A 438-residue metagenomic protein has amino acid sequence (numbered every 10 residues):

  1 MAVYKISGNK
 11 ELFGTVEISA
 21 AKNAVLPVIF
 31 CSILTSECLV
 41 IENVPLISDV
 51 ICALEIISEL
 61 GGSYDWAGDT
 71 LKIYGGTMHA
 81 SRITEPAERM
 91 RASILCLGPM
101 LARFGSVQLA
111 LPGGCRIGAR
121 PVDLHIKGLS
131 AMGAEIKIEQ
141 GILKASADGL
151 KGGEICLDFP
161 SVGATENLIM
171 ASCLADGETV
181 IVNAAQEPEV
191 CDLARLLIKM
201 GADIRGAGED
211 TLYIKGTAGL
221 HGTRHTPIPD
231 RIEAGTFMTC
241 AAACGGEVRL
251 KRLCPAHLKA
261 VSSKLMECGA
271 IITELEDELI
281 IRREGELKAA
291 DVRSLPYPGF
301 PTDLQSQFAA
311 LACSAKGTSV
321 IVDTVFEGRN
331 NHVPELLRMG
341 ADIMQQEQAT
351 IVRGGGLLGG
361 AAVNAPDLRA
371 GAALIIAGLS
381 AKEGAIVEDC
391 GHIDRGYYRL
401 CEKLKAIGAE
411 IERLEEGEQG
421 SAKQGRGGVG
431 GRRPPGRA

Functional and structural regions predicted by a protein language model:
M1-A438: Short, structured segments at the rim of ligand-binding sites
